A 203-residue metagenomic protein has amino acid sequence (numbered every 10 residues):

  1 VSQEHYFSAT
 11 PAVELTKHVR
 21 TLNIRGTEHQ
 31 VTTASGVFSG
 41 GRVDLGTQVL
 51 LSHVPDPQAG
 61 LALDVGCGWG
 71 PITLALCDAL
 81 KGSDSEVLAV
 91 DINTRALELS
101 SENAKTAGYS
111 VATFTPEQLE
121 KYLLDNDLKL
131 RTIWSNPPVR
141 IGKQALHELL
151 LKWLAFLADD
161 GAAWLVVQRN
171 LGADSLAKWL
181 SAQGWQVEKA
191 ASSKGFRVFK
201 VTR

Functional and structural regions predicted by a protein language model:
V1-R25, G36, G40: N-terminal auxiliary segments of SAM/dcSAM-dependent transferases
E4-T16, G172-R203: Class I S-adenosyl-L-methionine
T32, A112-T115, E188-A190: General small-molecule cofactor/ligand-binding pocket signal
G46-N126, T132-S135: Conserved SAM/SAH cofactor-binding pocket of Class I
R131-Q144: A short SAM/SAH-binding and catalytic strip from SAM-dependent methyltransferases
V139-G142, Q168-A173: Short "lid" loop at the C-terminus of a central beta-strand within the Rossmann-like core of SAM-dependent
H147-D159: A short glycine-rich, Lys/Arg-flanked "PGG" loop and its adjoining helix->strand segment in the class I
D160-V167: Conserved beta-strand signature within the Rossmann-like core of class I S-adenosyl-L-methionine
